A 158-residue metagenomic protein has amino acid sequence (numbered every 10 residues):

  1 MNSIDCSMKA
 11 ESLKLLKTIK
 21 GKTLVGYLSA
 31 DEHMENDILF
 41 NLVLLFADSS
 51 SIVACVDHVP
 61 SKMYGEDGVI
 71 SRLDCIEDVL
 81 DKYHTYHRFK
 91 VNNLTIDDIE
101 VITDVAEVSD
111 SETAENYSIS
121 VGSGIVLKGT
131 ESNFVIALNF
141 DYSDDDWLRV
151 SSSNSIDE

Functional and structural regions predicted by a protein language model:
M1-E158: Surface-exposed, interaction-prone regions used to assemble/regulate multi-protein complexes
